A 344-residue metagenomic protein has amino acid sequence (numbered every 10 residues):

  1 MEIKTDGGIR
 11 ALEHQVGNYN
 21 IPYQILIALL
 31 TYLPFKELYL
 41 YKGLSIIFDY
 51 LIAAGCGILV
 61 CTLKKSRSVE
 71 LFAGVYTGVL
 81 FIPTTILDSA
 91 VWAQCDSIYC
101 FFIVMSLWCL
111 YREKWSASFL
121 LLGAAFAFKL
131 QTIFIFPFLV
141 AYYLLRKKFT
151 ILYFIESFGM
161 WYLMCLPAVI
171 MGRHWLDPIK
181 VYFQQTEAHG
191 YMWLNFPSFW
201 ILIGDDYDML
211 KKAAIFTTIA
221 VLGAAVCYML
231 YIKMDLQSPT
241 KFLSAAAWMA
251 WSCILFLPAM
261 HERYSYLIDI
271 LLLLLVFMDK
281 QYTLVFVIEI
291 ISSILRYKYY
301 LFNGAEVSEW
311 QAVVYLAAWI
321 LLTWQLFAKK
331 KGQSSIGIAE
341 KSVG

Functional and structural regions predicted by a protein language model:
E2-L40, G190-D205: Short hydrophobic/aromatic helix or loop-helix immediately within or flanking a transmembrane segment in polytopic
G17, I21, I25, F35-A54 (+2 more regions): Loop-to-helix entry region of an early transmembrane alpha helix in multi-pass inner-membrane enzymes
G43-S66, M105, V221-K233: Transmembrane-helix motifs of polytopic, lipid-linked glycan transferases
G55, I98-W115, L271-L272: Specific aromatic-rich, kink-prone transmembrane helix
T62, Q185-F256: Aromatic/glycine/proline-enriched transmembrane-helix motif characteristic of membrane-embedded glycan-assembly enzymes
L87, I103-C109, S116-A141, M249-F256: Membrane-interface alpha helices of multi-pass inner-membrane proteins
F134-G159, I170, L267: Perimembrane helix-loop-helix junctions
P178-P197, A246, D279-G344: Transmembrane helical bundles and short interhelical boundary loops of multi-pass, membrane-embedded
